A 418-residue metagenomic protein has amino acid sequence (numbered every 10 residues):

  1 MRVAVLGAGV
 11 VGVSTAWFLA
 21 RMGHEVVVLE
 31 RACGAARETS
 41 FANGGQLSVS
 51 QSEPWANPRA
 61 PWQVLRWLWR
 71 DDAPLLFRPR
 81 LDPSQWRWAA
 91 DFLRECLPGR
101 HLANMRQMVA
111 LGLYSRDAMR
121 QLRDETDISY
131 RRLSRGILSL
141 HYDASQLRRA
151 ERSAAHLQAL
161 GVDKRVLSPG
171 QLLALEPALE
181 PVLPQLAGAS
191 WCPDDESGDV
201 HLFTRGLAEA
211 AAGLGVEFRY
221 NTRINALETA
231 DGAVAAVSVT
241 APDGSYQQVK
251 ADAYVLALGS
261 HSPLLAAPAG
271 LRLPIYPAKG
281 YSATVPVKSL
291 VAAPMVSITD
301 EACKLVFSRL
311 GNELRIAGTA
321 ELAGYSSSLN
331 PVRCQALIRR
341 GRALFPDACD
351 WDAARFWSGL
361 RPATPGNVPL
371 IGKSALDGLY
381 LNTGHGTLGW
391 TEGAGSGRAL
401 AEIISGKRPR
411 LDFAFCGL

Functional and structural regions predicted by a protein language model:
R2-V28: N-terminal Rossmann-like FAD-binding beta1-loop-alpha1 element of flavoenzymes
R21-F41: Glycine-rich FAD pyrophosphate-binding loop
A42-P169: Dinucleotide-binding Rossmann-like beta1-alpha1 core, especially the glycine-rich loop that anchors the ADP
N43-Q46, Q51, W55-E95, I224-V234 (+2 more regions): Active-site substrate-recognition segment that forms the wall of the catalytic cavity or substrate channel
A103-R116, S139-R149, S190-E209, S328-R333 (+1 more regions): Short beta-strand to alpha-helix junction loop
R148-L160, E180-D252: Helical element adjacent to the flavin cofactor pocket in flavoenzyme catalytic cores
V166, L179, T229-A230, V287 (+1 more regions): C-terminal lid/capping helical subdomain adjacent to the catalytic/cofactor pocket in oxidative enzymes
